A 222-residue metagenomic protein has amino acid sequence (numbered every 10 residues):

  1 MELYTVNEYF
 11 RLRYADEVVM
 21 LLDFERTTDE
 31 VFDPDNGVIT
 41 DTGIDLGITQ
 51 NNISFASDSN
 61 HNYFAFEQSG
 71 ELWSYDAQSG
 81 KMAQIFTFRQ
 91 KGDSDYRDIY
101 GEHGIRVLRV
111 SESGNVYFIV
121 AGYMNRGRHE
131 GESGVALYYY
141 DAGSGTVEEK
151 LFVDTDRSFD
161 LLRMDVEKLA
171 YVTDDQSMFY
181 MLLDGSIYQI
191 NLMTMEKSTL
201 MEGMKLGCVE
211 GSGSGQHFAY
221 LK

Functional and structural regions predicted by a protein language model:
M1-V18, D33: Exposed beta-sheet edge and beta->alpha loop/turn motif
L3, A65-E67, G127-S133, Y180-L183: Short, solvent-exposed loop/turn segments at conserved positions within beta-propeller repeat blades
Y9-R11, S54, Y63, V107 (+1 more regions): Short, surface-exposed charged micro-motifs
E17-L46, L72-D98, H129-L161, L182-G203 (+1 more regions): Surface-exposed loop/turn elements that mediate protein-protein interactions on large endomembrane-trafficking
G43-L72: Beta-strand-rich domains and repeat architectures in extracellular enzymes and scaffolds, especially beta-propellers
I48-A56, D93-S111, R157-Y171, G203-Q216: Repeated scaffold domains used in trafficking and secretory/extracellular systems, primarily beta-propellers
N60-N62, S113-V116, D174-S177, S214-Q216: Short coil/turn segments that connect the beta-strands within blades of beta-propeller domains
A65-F66, Y117-V120, Y180-M181, H217-L221: Residue position within the beta-strands of beta-propeller blades
